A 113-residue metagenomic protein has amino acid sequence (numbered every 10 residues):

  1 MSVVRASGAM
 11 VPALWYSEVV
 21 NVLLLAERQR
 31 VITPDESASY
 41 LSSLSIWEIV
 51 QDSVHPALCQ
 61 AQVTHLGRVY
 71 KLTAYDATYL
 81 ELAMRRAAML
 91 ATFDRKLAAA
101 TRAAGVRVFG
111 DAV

Functional and structural regions predicted by a protein language model:
M1-W15, A26-A38, K96, A104 (+1 more regions): Short, well-structured N-terminal submotif of metal-dependent ribonuclease cores
R5-S7, W47, V69, R86 (+1 more regions): Structured helix-beta-strand junction loops
P12, Y16, L80-V113: Acidic, PIN/NYN-like endoribonuclease modules and their adjacent C-terminal/linker elements
S17-V20, Y75: Residue-level micro-sites within transmembrane alpha helices that shape and flank functional polar/acidic positions
V20-V54, Q60-Q62: Active-site-proximal, substrate-binding regions of enzyme catalytic domains and RNA-binding/basic surfaces
L25-A26, S43, L66, L82 (+1 more regions): Residues within well-ordered alpha helices
I49-K96: Active-site neighborhoods of divalent-metal-dependent phosphate/nucleic-acid chemistry enzymes
